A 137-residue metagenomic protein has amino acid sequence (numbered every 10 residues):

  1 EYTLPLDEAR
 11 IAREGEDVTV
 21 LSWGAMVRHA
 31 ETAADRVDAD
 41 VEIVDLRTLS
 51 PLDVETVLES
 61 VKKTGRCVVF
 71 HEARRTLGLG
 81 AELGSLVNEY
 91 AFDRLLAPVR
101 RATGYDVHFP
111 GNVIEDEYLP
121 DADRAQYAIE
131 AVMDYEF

Functional and structural regions predicted by a protein language model:
E1-F137: Thiamine diphosphate
